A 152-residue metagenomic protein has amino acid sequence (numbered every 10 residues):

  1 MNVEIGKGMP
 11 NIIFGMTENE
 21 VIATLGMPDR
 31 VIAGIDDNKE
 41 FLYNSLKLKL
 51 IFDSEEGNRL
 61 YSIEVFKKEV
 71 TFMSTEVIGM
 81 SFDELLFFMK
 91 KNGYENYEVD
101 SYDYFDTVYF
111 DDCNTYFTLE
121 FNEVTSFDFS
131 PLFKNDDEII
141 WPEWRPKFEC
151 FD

Functional and structural regions predicted by a protein language model:
M1-D152: Short helix/turn-capping signatures at newly exposed starts of structured segments
